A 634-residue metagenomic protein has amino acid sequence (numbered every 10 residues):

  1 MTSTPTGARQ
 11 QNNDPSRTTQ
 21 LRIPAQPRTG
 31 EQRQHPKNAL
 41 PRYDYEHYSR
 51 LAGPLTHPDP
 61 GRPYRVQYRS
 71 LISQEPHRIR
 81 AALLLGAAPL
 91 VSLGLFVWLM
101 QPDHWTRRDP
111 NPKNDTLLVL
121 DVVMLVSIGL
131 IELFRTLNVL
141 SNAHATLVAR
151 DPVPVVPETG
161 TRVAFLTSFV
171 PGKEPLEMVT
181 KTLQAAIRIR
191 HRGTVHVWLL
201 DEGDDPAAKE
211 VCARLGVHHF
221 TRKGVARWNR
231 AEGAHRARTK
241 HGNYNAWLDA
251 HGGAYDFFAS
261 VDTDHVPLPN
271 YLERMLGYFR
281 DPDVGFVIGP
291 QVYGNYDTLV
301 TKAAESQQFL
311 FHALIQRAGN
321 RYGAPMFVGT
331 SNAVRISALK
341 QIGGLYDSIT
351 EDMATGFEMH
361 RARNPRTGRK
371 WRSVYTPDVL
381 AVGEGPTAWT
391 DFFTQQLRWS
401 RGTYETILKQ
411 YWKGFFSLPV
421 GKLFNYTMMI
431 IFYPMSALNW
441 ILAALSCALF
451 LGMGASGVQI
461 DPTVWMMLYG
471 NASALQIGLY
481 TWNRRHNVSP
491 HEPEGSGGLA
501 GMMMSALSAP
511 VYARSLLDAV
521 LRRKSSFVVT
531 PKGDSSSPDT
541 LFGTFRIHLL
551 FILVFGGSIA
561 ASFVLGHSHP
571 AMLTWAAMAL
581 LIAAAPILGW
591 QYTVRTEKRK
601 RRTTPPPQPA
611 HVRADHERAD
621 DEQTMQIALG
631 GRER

Functional and structural regions predicted by a protein language model:
T2-A81, T182-A185, L475-R514, D518: Membrane-anchoring/interfacial helices and their immediately flanking loops in integral membrane proteins
Y68-A87, L166, E174-V179, F415-N439 (+2 more regions): Loop-to-transmembrane boundary segments
L93-S127, A145, V155, F432-S526 (+1 more regions): Membrane-embedded multi-pass helical conduit in multi-pass membrane proteins, especially envelope-biosynthetic
E158, T182-T194: Short, acidic, metal-binding catalytic loop of nucleotide-sugar glycosyltransferases
T161-T167, H196, A354: Cell-envelope/extracellular polymer assembly enzymes that use nucleotide-activated donors
D201-A213, G224-R227: A conserved acidic beta->alpha catalytic loop
F220-D256, P269-A354, E358-G368, P377-I431: Long helical/loop segments within the catalytic core of UDP-sugar-dependent glycosyltransferases, especially the large
V261-V266: The conserved acidic donor/metal-binding loop of glycosyltransferases
